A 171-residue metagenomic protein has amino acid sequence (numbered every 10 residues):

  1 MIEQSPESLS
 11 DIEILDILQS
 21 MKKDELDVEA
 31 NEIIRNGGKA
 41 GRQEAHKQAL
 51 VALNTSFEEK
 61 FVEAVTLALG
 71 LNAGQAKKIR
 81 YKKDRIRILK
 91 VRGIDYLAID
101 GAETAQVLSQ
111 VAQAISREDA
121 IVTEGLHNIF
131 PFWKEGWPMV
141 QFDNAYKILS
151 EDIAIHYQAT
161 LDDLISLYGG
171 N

Functional and structural regions predicted by a protein language model:
M1-F132, A145-N171: Amphipathic alpha-helical interface elements
E135-M139, D143: Glycine-centered loop/turn motifs
